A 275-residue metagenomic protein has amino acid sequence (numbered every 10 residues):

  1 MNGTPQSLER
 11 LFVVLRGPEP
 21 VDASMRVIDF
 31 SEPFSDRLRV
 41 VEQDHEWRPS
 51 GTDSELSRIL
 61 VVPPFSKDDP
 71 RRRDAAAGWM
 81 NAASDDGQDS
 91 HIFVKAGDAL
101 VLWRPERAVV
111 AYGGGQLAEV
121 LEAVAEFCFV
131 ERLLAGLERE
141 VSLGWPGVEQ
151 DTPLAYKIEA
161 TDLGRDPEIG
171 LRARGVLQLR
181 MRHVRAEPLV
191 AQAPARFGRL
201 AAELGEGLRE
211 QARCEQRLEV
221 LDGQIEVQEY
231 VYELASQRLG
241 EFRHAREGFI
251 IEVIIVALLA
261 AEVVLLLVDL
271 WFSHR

Functional and structural regions predicted by a protein language model:
M1-G51: N-terminal intrinsically disordered, low-complexity regulatory tails that precede a folded domain
P5, E32, D53-E55, L208 (+1 more regions): Low-complexity, intrinsically disordered regions enriched in charged/polar residues
E9, E138, S142-W145, G205 (+2 more regions): Generic detector of well-ordered alpha-helical segments enriched in charged/polar residues, highlighting helical
F12-V14, D29-R37, A77-A82, L121 (+5 more regions): Aromatic-enriched hydrophobic runs in primary sequence
P33-L171: Extended alpha-helical interaction modules
W145-E149, A257, L265-L267: Low-complexity, flexible helical/coil segments
D162-E262, D269: Membrane-associated alpha-helical segments
L270-R275: Membrane-interfacial hairpin junctions
